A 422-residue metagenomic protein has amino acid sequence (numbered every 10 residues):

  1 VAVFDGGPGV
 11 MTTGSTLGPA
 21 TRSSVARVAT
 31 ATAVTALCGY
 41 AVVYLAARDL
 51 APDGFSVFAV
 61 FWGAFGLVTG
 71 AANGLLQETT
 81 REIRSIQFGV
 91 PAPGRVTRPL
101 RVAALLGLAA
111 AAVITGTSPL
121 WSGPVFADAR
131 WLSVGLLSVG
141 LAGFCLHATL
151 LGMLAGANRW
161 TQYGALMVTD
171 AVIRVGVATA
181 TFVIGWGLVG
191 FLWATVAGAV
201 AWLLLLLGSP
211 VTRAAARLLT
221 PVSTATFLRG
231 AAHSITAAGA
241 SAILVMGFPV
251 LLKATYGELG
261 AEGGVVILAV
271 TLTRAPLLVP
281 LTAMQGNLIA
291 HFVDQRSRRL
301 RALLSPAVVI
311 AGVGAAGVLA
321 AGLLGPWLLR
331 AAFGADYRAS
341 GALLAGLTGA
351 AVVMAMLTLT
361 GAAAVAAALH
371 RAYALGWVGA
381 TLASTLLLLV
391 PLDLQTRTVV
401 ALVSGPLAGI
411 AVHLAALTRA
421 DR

Functional and structural regions predicted by a protein language model:
A2-G6, A20-G74, A232-T255, T271 (+2 more regions): Signature of the first transmembrane helix
R22, V90-L105, L228-A231, R299-G312 (+1 more regions): Interfacial transmembrane-helix starts/ends
S24-G39, T169-D170, R174, F191-W202 (+3 more regions): Transmembrane helical elements of multi-pass membrane transporters/channels
W62-N73, G260-A261, V266-T282, G286 (+2 more regions): Transmembrane helix-bundle signature of multi-pass secondary active exporters and lipid flippases
A72-G89, A269, T273-S297, V365-A366: Helix-loop junctions and terminal segments of transmembrane helices in multi-pass membrane transport/translocation
S118-L137, L323-A355: Interfacial segments at transmembrane-helix termini and the short loops linking adjacent helices
W131-L136, G164-R213, G379, A383 (+1 more regions): Hydrophobic alpha-helical transmembrane segments
G143-M167, G349-G376: Membrane-interface junctions at transmembrane-helix termini in multi-pass inner-membrane proteins
